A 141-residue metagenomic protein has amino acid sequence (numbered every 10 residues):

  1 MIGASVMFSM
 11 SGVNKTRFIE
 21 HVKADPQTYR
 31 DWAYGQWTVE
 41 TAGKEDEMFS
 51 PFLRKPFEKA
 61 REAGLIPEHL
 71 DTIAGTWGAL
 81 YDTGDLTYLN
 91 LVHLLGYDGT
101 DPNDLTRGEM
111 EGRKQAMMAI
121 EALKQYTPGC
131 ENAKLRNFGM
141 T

Functional and structural regions predicted by a protein language model:
I2-T141: Mobile, glycine/GP-rich and aromatic-enriched active-site lid/loop segments adjacent to catalytic centers
